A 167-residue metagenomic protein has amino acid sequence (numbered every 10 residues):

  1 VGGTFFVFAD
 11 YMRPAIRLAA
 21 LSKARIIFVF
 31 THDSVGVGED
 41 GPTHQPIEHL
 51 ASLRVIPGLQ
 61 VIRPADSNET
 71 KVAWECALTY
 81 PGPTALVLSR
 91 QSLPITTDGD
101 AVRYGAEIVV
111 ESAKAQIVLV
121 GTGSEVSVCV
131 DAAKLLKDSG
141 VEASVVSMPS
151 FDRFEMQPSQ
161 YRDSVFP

Functional and structural regions predicted by a protein language model:
V1-V35, G41-L50: Thiamine diphosphate
G2-T4, Q60-R63, V120: Short catalytic-loop micro-motif centered on adjacent basic/acidic residues
F8, P64-K71, S127: Active-site glycine- and acidic-residue-rich loops that bind and position anionic ligands or nucleotide-like cofactors
S22, I56-P57: Short, structured coil segments at secondary-structure junctions
I27-T31, P64, V87-S89, V120-G121: Short beta-strand segments
G36-H44, T70, L78-P167: Thiamine diphosphate
G58, I62-A65, E75, G82 (+1 more regions): Active-site core segments that coordinate phosphate-bearing ligands/cofactors across diverse enzyme families
